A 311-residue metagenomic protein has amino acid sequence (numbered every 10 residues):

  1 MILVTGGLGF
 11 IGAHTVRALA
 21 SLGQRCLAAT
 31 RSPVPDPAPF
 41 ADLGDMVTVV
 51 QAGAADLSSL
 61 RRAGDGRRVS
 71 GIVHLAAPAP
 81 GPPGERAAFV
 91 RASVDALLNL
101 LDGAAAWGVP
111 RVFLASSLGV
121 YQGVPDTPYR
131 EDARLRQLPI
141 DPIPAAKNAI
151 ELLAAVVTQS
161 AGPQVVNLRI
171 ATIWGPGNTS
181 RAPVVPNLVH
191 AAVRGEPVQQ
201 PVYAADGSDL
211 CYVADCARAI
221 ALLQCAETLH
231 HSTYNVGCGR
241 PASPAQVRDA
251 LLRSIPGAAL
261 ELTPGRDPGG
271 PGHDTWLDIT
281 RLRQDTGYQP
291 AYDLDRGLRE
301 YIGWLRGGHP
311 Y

Functional and structural regions predicted by a protein language model:
I2-L22: N-terminal Rossmann NAD(P)H-binding glycine-rich loop of SDR-like oxidoreductase domains
T5, A29, I72-A76, V112-L118 (+1 more regions): SDR active-site strand-loop-helix element
A29-V34, A54: N-terminal Rossmann-fold cofactor-binding loop
Q51-A92: NAD(P)H-binding glycine-rich loop region in Rossmannoid oxidoreductase-like domains and their noncatalytic homologs
P78-P80, L118-T127, A171-W174: Active-site segment of SDR-like NAD(P)-dependent oxidoreductases
A87, R91, D95-N99, A106 (+3 more regions): Catalytic helix-loop patch of NAD(P)-dependent Rossmann-fold dehydrogenases
T127, L152-S208, V213-D215, A221 (+1 more regions): NAD(P)-dependent short-chain dehydrogenase/reductase
E196, Q200-Y311: C-terminal substrate-binding subdomain of Rossmann-fold SDR/epimerase-dehydratase oxidoreductases
